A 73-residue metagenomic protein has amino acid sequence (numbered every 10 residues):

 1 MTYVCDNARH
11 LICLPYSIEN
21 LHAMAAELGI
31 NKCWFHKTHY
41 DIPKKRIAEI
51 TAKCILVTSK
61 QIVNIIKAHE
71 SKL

Functional and structural regions predicted by a protein language model:
M1-L73: Catalytic phosphate/metal-binding cores of nucleic-acid and nucleotide-processing enzymes, i.e., regions that mediate
